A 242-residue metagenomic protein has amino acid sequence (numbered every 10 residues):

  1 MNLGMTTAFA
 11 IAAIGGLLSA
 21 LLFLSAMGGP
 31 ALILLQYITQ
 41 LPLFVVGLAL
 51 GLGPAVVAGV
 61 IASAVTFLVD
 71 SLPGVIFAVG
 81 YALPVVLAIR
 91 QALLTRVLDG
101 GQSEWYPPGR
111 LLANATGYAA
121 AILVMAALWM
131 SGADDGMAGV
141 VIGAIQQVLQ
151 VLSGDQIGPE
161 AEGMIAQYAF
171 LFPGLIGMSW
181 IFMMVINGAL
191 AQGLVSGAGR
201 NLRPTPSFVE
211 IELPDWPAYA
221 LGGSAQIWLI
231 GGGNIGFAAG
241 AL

Functional and structural regions predicted by a protein language model:
M1-I61: Hydrophobic transmembrane alpha-helices
F9-L17, V56-V60, V75-V79, L111-L112 (+2 more regions): Hydrophobic alpha-helical transmembrane segments
I11, G15, A78-M130: Short helix-perturbing small/polar motifs within transmembrane alpha-helices
L24-I33, S63-Q91: Interfacial aromatic-anchored transmembrane helix boundaries in multi-pass membrane proteins
Q40-A49, T66-F67, A82-L94, Q146-Q147 (+1 more regions): Alpha-helical transmembrane segments and their membrane-interface exit regions
P108-G109, A120-L171: Membrane-interface interhelical loops and short interface/amphipathic helices in multi-pass inner-membrane
P173-G199: Transmembrane alpha-helical segments in integral membrane proteins
A198-L242: Small-residue-rich helix-loop
